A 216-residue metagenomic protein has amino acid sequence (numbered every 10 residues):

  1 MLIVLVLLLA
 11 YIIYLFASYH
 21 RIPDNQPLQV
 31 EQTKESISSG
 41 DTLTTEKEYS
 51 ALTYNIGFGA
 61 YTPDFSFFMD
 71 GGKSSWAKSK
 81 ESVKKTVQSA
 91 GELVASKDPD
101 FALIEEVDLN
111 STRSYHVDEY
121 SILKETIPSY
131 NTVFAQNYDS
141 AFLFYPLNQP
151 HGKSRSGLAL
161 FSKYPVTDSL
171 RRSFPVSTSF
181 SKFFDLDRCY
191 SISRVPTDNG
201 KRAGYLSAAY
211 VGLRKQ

Functional and structural regions predicted by a protein language model:
M1-T126, F134-P150, R155: N-terminal, active-site-proximal structural segment of metallo-dependent hydrolase catalytic domains
S39-G40, C189-V195: Short, surface-exposed beta-strand/loop micro-motifs that present aromatic residues
D64-K73, D168, R172, G204-L206: Short, basic/glycine-rich phosphate-binding loops at helix/coil junctions that contact nucleotide phosphates
K73-S79, V107-L109, F174-K182, A209-Q216: Surface-exposed cleft-lining segments at the edges of enzyme active sites
V107, P128, N137, K163-V166 (+2 more regions): Solvent-exposed coil/turn segments that connect beta secondary-structure elements in extracytoplasmic/periplasmic
K124-P128, K153-S169, S193-P196: Conserved beta strand-loop-helix elements of the APE1-like EEP
A141-F144, R171-T178: Short Pro/Gly-enriched beta-strand edge/turn motifs at strand-loop
F183-L186, R194-Q216: Metal-dependent phosphoester/phosphodiester hydrolase catalytic core
